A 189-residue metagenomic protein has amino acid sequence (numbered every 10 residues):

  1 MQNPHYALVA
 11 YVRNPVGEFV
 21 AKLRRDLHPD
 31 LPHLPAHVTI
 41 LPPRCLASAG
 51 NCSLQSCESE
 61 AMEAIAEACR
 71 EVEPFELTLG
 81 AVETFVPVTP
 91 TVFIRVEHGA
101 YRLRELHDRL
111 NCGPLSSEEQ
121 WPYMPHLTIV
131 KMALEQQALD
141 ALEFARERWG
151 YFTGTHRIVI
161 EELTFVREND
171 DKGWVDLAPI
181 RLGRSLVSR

Functional and structural regions predicted by a protein language model:
M1-R189: Histidine-dependent nucleotide/RNA phosphoesterase domain, centered on the 2H-phosphoesterase fold with its duplicated
